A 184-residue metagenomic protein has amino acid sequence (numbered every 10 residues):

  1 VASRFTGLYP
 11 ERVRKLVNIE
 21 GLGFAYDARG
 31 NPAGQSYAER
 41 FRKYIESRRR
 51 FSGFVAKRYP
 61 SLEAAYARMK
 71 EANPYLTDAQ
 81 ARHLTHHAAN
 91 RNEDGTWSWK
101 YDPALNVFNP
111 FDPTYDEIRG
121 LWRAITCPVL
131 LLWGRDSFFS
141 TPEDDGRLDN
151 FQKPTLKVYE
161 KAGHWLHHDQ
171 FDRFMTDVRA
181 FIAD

Functional and structural regions predicted by a protein language model:
V1-G34: Conserved hydrolase catalytic core segment
L22-F24, A89, A104, R135-F138 (+1 more regions): Short, solvent-exposed loop/turn segments at secondary-structure junctions
K43-A56: Short glycine/proline- and acidic residue-enriched helix-loop micro-motifs that form flexible lids or anion-recognition
G53-D112, L121: Conserved alpha/beta-hydrolase catalytic His-Asp/Glu region
R119, R123-A162: Conserved loop-alpha-helix segment in the C-terminal half of the alpha/beta-hydrolase fold that carries the catalytic
Y159-M175: Catalytic histidine-centered segment of alpha/beta-hydrolase-like enzymes
D177-D184: C-terminal alpha-helix
